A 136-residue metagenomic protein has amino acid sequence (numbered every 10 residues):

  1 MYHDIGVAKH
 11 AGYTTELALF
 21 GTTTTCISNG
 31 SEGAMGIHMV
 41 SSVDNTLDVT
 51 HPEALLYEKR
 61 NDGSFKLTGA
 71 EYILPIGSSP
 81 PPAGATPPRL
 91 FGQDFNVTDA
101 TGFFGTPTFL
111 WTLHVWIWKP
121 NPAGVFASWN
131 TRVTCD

Functional and structural regions predicted by a protein language model:
M1-D136: Primary mode marks residue(s) on the alpha4-beta5-alpha5 output face of response regulator receiver
